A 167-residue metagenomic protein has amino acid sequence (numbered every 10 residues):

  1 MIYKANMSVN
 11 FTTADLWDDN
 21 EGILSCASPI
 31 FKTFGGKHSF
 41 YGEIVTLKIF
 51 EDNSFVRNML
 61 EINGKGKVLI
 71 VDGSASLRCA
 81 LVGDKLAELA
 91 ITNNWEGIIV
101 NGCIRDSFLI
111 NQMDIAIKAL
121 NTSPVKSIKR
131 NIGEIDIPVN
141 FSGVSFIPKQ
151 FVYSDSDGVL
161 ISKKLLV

Functional and structural regions predicted by a protein language model:
I2-P148, L165-V167: Feature captures the catalytic cores and cofactor-binding loops of soluble hydro-lyases/lyases that act on carboxylate
S154-V167: Active-site/ligand-binding-proximal alpha/beta "capping" segment
